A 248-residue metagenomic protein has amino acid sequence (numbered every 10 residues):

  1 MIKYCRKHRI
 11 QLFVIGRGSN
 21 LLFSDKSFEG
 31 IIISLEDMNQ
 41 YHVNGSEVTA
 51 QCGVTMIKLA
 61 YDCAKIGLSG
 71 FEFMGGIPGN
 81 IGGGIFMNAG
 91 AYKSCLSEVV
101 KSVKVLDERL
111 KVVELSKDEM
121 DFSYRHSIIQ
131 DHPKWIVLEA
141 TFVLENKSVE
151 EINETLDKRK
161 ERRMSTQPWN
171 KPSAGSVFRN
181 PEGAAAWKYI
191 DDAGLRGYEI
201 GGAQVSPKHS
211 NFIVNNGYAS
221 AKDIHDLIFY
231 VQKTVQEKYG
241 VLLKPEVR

Functional and structural regions predicted by a protein language model:
M1-I81: Anion-binding (especially nucleotide phosphate/pyrophosphate-binding) glycine-rich loop and adjoining beta-alpha core
R6, L22-Q40, F86-K117, H132-E139: Structural signature of FAD isoalloxazine-binding scaffolds in flavoprotein oxidoreductases
H8, I15-R17, V99, K171-P172 (+1 more regions): Short, basic and Ser/Thr-rich N-terminal targeting/leader segments
R17-S19, I31, V54, L68 (+7 more regions): Gly/Ser/Thr-rich helix-start
L21, A60-C63, F71-G75, N88-C95 (+3 more regions): A generic local secondary-structure boundary/capping motif
L21, L106-T234, K238-R248: Phosphate/pyrophosphate- and phosphate-bearing ligand-binding catalytic cores of soluble enzymes
M56, A60, M74, P78 (+4 more regions): Hydrophobic, well-ordered secondary-structure segments
C63, I81, I85-A89, K104-D107 (+2 more regions): Short, well-ordered alpha-helical segments in soluble proteins
